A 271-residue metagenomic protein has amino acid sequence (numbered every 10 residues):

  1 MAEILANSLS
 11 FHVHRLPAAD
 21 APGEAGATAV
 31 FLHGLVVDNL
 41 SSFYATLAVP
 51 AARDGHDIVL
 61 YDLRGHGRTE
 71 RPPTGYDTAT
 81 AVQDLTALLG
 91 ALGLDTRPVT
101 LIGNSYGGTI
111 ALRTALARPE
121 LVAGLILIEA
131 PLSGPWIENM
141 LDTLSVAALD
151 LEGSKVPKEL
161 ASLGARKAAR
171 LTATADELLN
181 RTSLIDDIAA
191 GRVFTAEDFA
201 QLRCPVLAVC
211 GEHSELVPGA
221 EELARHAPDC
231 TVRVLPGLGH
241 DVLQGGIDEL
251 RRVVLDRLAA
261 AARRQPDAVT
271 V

Functional and structural regions predicted by a protein language model:
H12-R68: Conserved HGGG/HGGXW glycine-rich cap/lid loop of the alpha/beta-hydrolase fold
L60-T100, R252: Active-site loop/oxyanion-hole signature of alpha/beta-hydrolase fold enzymes
T100, A123-I126: Residue in the alpha/beta-hydrolase core beta-strand immediately N-terminal to the catalytic nucleophile
G103, G107, A111: Gly/Ala-rich beta-loop-alpha elbow adjacent to hydrolase catalytic centers
L112-L116, L125-G153: Flexible "cap/lid" loop of the alpha/beta hydrolase fold
A168-D198, H213: Hydrophobic, aromatic-rich cap/lid helix
V206-L238, Q244: Conserved loop-alpha-helix segment in the C-terminal half of the alpha/beta-hydrolase fold that carries the catalytic
C230-V271: Catalytic active-site module of serine/aspartate enzymes centered on a nucleophile-bearing elbow/loop
